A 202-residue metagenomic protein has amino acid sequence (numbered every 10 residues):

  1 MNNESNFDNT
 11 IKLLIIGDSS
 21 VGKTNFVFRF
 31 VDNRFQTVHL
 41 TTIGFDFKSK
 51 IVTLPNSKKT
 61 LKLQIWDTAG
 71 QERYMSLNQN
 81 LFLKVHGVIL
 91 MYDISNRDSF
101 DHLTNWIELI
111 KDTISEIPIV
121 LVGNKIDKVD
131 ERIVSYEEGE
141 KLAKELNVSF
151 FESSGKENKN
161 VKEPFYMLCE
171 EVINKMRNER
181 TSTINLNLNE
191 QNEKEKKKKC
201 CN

Functional and structural regions predicted by a protein language model:
M1-S20, T24, F28, T53-T60 (+1 more regions): Conserved P-loop small GTPase signature centered on TRAFAC-class small GTPases
S19, F47, T68, I94 (+1 more regions): Generic detector of well-ordered alpha-helical packing
V31-T60: Switch I (effector-binding) loop of TRAFAC-class P-loop GTPase G-domains
T37-V38, F100-D101, E131-I133: Conserved catalytic-core motifs of eukaryotic protein kinase domains, centered on the activation segment
K59-M75: Switch II (G3) loop of P-loop NTPases
I65-W66, I89-D93, V120-N124: Conserved beta-strand segments of the P-loop GTPase G domain that flank and frequently precede/overlap
E72, D98, K128-D130: Short, solvent-exposed loop/turn segments at secondary-structure junctions
Y74-R97, L103, I107-I114: Inter-motif core of Ras-like GTPase G domains
